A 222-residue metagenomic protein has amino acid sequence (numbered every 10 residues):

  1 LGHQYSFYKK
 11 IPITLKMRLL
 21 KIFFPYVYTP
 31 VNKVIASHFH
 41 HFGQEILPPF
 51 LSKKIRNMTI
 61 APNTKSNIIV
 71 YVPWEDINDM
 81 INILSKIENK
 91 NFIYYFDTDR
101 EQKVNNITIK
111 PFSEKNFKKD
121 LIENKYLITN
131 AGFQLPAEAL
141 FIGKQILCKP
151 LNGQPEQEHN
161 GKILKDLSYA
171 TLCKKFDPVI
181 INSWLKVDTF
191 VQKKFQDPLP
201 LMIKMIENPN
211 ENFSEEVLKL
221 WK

Functional and structural regions predicted by a protein language model:
L1-Y5, F96-R100, S113-K115, L151-E156 (+1 more regions): Short, acidic/turn-prone active-site loops that include or flank metal/cofactor- and phosphate-binding residues
G2-I77: A nucleotide-sugar donor-handling region in carbohydrate enzymes
K16-M17, F112, Q145-V187: Nucleotide-sugar donor-binding patch of glycosyltransferase catalytic domains
A36-S37, I93-D97, L147: Short internal beta-strands
S52-Y126: Donor-nucleotide binding loops and adjacent catalytic segments primarily of GT-B fold Leloir glycosyltransferases
D79-K86, E138, I142, W184: A short acidic, amphipathic alpha-helical/loop segment
D120-H159: A donor-sugar binding/catalytic signature common to diverse glycosyltransferases and related nucleotide-sugar
N182-K222: C-terminal amphipathic helix plus adjacent low-complexity, charged tail appended to glycosyltransferase catalytic
